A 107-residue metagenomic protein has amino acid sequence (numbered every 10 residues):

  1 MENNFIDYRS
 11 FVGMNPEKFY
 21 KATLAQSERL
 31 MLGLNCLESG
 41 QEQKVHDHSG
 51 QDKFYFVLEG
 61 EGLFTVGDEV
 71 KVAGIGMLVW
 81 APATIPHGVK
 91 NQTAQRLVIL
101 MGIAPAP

Functional and structural regions predicted by a protein language model:
M1-L30, K44: A short, N-terminal "cap"/entry segment at the start of jelly-roll beta-barrel domains of the cupin/DSBH fold
K18, G33-H48: Conserved short histidine dyad/triad with adjacent acidic residue
L30, G50, E69, I85 (+1 more regions): A generic "binding-loop/recognition-motif" signal
L30, N35, E61, E69-K71: Well-ordered beta-strand scaffold positions
C36-L37, S49-F64: Short, conserved beta-strand element in jelly-roll/cupin
E42-K44, L63, V79, A83-V89: Histidine-centered metal-chelating micro-motifs
E69-A83: Short acidic-glycine-tyrosine-enriched beta hairpin
A83-P107: Ligand-binding loop in jelly-roll beta-barrel domains
